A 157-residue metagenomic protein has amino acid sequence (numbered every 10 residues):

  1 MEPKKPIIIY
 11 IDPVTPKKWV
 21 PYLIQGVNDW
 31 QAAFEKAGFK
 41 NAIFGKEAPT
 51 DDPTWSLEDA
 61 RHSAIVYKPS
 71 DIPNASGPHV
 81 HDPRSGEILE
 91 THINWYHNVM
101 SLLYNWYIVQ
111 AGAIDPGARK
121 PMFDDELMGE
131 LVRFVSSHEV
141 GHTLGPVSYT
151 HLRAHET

Functional and structural regions predicted by a protein language model:
M1-K4, A32, V99, Y104 (+1 more regions): Phosphate-handling architecture centered on phosphoinositide signaling
M1-T54: Fold-level signature of zinc-dependent metallopeptidase catalytic domains
P16-W19, L23, D125-G129, L152: Active-site neighborhood of thiol-dependent amide/isopeptide-bond enzymes
A42-P121, R153: Extracellular zinc-dependent metalloprotease catalytic-domain scaffold
K120-V135: Short pre-active-site segment immediately N-terminal to the catalytic Zn-binding motif
F134-H142, P146: Active-site recognition of the HExxH zinc-binding catalytic motif
T150-T157: Conserved small/polar residues in nucleotide/adenosyl-binding loops
